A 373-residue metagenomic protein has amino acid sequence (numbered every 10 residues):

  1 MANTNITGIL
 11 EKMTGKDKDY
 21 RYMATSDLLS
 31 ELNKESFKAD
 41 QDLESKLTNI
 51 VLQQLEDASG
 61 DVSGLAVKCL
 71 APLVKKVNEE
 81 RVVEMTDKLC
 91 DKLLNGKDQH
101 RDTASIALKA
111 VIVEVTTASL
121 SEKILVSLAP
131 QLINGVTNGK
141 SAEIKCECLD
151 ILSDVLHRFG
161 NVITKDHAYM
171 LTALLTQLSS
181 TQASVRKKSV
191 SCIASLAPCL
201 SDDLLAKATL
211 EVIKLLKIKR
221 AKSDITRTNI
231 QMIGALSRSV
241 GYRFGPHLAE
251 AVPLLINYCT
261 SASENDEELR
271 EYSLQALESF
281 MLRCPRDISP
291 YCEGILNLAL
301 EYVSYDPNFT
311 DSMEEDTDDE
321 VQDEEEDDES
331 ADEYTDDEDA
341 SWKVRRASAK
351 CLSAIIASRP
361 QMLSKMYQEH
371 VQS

Functional and structural regions predicted by a protein language model:
A2-T7, D40-V51, N78-C90, T117 (+10 more regions): Core helices of alpha-solenoid repeat scaffolds
G8-Y22, I50-G64, V77, K88-T103 (+11 more regions): Short coil/turn segments at helix-helix junctions and helix-capping linkers within large alpha-helical proteins
E11-V82, T86, I112, T116-S121 (+3 more regions): Alpha-helical solenoid scaffolds in large eukaryotic transport, assembly, and signaling factors
M13, D27-K34, A66-V77, K92-L93 (+11 more regions): Hydrophobic residues within the alpha-helices of tandem HEAT/HEAT-like
S30-K34, Y258-S261, E301-E315, Q361: Short regulatory "switch" loops immediately downstream of catalytic or recognition motifs within protein catalytic
T48, T86, L108-K109, S127-L128 (+1 more regions): An extracellular/luminal cadherin ectodomain-centered signature
E293-A354: Acidic, serine/threonine- and proline-enriched intrinsically disordered linkers and terminal tails in large eukaryotic
